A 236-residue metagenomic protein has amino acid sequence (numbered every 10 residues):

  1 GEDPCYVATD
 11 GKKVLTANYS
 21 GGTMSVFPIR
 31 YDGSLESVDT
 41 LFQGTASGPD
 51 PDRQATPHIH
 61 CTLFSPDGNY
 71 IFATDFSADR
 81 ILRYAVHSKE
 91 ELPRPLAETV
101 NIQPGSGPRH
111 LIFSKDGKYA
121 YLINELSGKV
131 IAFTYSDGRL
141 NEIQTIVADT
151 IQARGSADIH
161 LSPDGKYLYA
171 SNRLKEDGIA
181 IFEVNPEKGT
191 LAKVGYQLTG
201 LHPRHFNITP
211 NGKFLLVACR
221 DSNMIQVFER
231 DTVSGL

Functional and structural regions predicted by a protein language model:
G1-G11, T45-D67, I102-G117, D149-D164 (+1 more regions): Beta-rich, blade/repeat-based domains predominating in secreted/periplasmic proteins but also intracellular
Y19-G21, I29, F76-S77, V86 (+5 more regions): Short loop/turn segments immediately following the C-termini of beta-strands
G22-S25, D79-I81, G128-V130, E176-I179 (+1 more regions): Structural signal for beta-propeller blades
V26-E36, Y84-L92, F133-L140, I181-G189 (+1 more regions): Short loop/turn segments immediately following beta-strands, especially the blade-tip and inter-blade linker loops
E36-A46, P93-V100, N141-A148, L191-L198: Beta-propeller fold detector
G68-G128: Loop-centered beta-sheet repeat module
G155-R220: Loop/turn-rich, solvent-exposed surfaces of beta-rich toroidal or solenoidal domains
